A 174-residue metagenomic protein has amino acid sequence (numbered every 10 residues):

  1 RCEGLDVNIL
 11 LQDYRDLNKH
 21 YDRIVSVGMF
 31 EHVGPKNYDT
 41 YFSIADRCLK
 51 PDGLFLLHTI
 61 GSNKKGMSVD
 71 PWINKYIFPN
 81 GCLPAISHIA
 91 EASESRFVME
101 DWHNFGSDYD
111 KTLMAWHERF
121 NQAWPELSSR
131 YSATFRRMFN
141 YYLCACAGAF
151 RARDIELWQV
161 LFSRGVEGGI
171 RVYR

Functional and structural regions predicted by a protein language model:
C2-L5, K19-D22, F162: ATP-dependent adenylate-handling active sites, centered on carboxylate activation for C-N bond formation
C2-Y14: Conserved SAM-binding strand-loop segment of SAM-dependent methyltransferases
G4-D6, D52, R96-M99: A generic structural signal for alpha->beta connector loops
L11, R15-V25: A short acidic, Gly/Pro-enriched loop at the edge of an enzyme's catalytic core that lines a small-molecule cofactor
G28: Short catalytic micro-motifs in class I SAM-dependent methyltransferases
H32-V33: A short His-aromatic
D39-L54: A short glycine-rich, Lys/Arg-flanked "PGG" loop and its adjoining helix->strand segment in the class I
I60-R174: Substrate-binding/catalytic lobe of Class I Rossmann-like enzymes that use SAM or dcSAM, i.e., the mid-to-C-terminal
